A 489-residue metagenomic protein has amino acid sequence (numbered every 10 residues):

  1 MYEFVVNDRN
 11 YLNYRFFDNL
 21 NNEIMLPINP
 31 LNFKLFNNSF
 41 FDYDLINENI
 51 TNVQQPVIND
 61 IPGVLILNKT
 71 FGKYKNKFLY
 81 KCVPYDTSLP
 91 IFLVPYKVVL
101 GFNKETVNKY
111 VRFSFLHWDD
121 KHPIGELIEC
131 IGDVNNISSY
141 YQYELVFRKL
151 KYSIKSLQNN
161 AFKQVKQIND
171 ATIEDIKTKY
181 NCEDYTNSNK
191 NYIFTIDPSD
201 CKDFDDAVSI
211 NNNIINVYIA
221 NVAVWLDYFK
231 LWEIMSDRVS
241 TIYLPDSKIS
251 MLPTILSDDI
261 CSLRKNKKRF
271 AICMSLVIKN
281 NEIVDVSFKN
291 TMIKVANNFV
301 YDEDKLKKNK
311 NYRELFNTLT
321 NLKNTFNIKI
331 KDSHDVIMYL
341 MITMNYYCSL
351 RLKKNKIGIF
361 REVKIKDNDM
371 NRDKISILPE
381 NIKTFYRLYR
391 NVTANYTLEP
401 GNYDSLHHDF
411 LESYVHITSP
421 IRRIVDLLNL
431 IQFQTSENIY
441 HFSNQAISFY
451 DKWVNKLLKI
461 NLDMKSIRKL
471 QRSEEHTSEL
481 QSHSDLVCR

Functional and structural regions predicted by a protein language model:
M1-I219, A223-K267: Charge-lined substrate channels and their catalytic hotspots, especially those that engage the 3′ end of RNA
N47, N211-N212, V277-I283, N355: Short acidic-glycine loop/turn motifs at beta-strand connectors
V83-T87, D206-I210, S275-I278, F288-N290 (+2 more regions): Short beta-strand elements
I219-A223, L231, S247, K279 (+2 more regions): An acidic- and aromatic-residue-enriched active-site/binding cleft used to recognize and process polar
W225, I234-M235, K279-E282, Y347-N355 (+1 more regions): Secondary-structure transition/capping motifs at alpha-helix termini and the adjoining loop/turn into the next element
T241-I328: Conserved catalytic alpha/beta cores of large enzymes that bind or transform nucleotide phosphates and polynucleotides
F288-T291, Y301-S478, R489: Append "with occasional cross-activation on large, charged helical scaffolds in nucleic-acid assemblies
